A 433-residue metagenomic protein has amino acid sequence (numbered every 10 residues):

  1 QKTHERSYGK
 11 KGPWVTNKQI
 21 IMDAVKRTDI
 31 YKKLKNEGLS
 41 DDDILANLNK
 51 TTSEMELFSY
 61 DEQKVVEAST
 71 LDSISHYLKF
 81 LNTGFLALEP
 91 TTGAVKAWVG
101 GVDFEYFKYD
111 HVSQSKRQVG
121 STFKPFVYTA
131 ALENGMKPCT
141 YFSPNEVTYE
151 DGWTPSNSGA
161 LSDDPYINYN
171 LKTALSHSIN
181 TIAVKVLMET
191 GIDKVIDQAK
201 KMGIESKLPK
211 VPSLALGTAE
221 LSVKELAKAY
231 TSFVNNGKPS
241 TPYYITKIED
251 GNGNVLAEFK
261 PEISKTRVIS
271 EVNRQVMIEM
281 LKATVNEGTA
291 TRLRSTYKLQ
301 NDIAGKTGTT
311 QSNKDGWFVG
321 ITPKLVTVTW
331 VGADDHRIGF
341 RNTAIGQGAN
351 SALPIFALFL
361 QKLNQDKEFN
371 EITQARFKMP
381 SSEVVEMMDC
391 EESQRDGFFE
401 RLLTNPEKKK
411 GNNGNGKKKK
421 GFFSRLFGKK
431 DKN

Functional and structural regions predicted by a protein language model:
Q1-E89, W98-V99, F104-S113, F123 (+2 more regions): A penicillin-recognizing enzyme superfamily signal
P90, E105-Y106, L132-T140, E205-K207 (+1 more regions): Secondary-structure transition/capping motifs at alpha-helix termini and the adjoining loop/turn into the next element
D110-Y149, E287, Q361: Active-site rim segments in enzyme catalytic domains, especially the processed small/beta chain of N-terminal
M136-V195, P239, G251-V276, K282: Conserved catalytic neighborhood of penicillin-recognizing serine enzymes
T140-T154, F369-C390: Substrate-binding beta-hairpin/strand module that engages nucleic acids
T154-A160, G191-K228, G237, T241-Y244: Mid-domain, small-residue-enriched loop/turn segments at the edges of structured enzyme/sensor domains
S381-N433: Low-complexity, Gly/Ser/Thr/Pro-rich intrinsically disordered linker/tail segments
